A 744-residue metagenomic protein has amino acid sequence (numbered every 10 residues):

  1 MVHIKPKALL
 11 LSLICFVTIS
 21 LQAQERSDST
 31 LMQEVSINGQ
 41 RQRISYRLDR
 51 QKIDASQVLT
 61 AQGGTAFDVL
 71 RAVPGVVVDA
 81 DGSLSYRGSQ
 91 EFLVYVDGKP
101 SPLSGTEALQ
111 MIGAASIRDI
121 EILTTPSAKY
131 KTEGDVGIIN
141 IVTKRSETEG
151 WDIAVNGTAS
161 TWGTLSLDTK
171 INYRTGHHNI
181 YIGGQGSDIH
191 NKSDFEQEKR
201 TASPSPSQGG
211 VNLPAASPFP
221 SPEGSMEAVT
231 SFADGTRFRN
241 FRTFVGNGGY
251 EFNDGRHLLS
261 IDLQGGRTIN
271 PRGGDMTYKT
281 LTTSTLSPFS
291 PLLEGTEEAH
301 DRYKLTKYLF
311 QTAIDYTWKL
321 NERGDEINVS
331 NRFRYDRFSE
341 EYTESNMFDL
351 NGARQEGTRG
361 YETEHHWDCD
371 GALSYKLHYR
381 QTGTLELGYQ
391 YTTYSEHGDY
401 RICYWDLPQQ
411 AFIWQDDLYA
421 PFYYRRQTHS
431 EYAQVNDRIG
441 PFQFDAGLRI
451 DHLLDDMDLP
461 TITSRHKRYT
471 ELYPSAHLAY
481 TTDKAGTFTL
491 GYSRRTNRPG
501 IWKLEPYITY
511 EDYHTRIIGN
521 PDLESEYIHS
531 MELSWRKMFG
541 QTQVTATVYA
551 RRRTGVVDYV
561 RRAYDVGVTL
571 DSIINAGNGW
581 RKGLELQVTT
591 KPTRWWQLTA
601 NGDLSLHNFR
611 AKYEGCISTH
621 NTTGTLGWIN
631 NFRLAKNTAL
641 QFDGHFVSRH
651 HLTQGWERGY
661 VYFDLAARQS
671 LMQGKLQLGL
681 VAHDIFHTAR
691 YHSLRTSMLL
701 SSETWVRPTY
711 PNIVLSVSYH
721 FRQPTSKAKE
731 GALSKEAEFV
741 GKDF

Functional and structural regions predicted by a protein language model:
V2, A66-V69, E107-A108, I122 (+2 more regions): N-terminal periplasmic accessory domains that precede and gate Gram-negative outer-membrane beta-barrel machines
Q24-L59, D79-D81, R87-S89, L123-T125: Short, acidic, small-residue-rich periplasmic hinge/interaction motif at the N-terminus of Gram-negative outer-membrane
A66, K99-T124: Short acidic/polar hinge/loop motifs at secondary-structure boundaries that mediate gating or recognition
F67-P100: Extracytoplasmic beta-strand/coil segments of soluble accessory domains associated with Gram-negative outer-membrane
G134-G137, I141-V155, D194, P222 (+9 more regions): Surface-exposed extracellular loop regions of Gram-negative outer-membrane beta-barrel proteins
G163-N191, S205-G273, K304-K319, A476: Transmembrane beta-barrel wall of Gram-negative outer-membrane proteins
D368-D370, I413-A420, R425, N520 (+6 more regions): Outer membrane beta-barrel strand-and-loop segments of large Gram-negative receptors, especially TonB-dependent
L454, Y480, K484-H529, A550-D571 (+1 more regions): Surface-exposed extracellular loop regions of Gram-negative outer-membrane beta-barrel proteins, predominantly
